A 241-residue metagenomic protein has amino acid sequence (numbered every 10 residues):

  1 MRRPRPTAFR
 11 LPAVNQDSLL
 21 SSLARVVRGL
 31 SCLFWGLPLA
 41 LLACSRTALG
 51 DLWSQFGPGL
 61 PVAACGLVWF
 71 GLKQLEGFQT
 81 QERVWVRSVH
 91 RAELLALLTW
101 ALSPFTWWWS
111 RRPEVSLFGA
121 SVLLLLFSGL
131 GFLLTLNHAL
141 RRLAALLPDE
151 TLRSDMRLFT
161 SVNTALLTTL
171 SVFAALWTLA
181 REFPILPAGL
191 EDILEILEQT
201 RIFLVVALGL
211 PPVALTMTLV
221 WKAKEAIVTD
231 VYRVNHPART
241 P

Functional and structural regions predicted by a protein language model:
M1-F70: N-terminal topogenic module of multi-pass integral membrane proteins
R2-V27, F70-V84, L133-F159, V213-P241: Cytosolic juxtamembrane helix at the C-terminal end of the final transmembrane segment
L42, L102-V122, T169-L190: Alpha-helical transmembrane segments and their membrane-interface junctions in multi-pass membrane proteins
S45-S54, Q74-R87, W100-G119: Helix-loop junctions on the outward
L52-C65, G119-G129, E191-P212: Alpha-helical transmembrane segments of polytopic membrane proteins
V84-S103, L125-L126, D155-T169: Transmembrane alpha-helical segments of multi-pass membrane proteins
L102-R157: Membrane-proximal helix-loop-helix units in multi-pass membrane proteins
L166-P241: C-terminal transmembrane-bundle signature of multipass membrane proteins, characterized by strong activation on
